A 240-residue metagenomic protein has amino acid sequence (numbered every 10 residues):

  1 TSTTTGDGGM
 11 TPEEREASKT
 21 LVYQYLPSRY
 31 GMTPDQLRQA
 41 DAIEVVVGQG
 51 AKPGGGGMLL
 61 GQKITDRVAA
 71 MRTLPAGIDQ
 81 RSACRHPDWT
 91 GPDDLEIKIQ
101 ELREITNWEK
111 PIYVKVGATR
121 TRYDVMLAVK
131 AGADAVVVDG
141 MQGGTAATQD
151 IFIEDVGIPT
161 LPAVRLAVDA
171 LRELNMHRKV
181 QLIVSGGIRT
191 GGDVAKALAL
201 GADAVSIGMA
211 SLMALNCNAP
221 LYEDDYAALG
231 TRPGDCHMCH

Functional and structural regions predicted by a protein language model:
T1-H86, D94: N-terminal capping/small domains of soluble enzymes
A83-H240: Glycine-rich phosphate/ribose-binding loops and adjacent secondary-structure elements that form binding surfaces
